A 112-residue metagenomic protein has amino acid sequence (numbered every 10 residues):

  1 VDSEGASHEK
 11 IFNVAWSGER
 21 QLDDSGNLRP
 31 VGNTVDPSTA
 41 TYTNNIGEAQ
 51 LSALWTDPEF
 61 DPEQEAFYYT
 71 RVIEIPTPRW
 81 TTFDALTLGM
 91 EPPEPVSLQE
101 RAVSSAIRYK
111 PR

Functional and structural regions predicted by a protein language model:
V1-R112: C-terminal functional module detector
